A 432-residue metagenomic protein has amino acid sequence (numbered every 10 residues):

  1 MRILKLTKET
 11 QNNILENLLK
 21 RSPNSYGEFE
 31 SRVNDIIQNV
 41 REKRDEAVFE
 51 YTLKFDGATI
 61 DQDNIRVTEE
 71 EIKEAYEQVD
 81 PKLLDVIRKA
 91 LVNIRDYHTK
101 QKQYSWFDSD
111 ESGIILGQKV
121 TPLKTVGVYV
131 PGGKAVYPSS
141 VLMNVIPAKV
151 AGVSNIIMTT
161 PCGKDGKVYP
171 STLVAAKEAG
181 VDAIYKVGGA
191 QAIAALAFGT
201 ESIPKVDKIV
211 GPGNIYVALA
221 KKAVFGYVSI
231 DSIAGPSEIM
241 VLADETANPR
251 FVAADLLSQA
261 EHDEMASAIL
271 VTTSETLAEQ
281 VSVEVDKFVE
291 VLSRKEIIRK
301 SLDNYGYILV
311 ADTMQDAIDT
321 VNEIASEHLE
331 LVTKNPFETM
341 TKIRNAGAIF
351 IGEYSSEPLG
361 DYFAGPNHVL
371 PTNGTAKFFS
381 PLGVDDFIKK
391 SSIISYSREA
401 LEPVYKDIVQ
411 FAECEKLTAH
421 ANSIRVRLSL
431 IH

Functional and structural regions predicted by a protein language model:
M1-K124: N-terminal Rossmann-like NAD(P)+-binding subdomain of aldehyde/semialdehyde dehydrogenases
R2-E9, A183-G188, I308-T313: Short acidic-hydrophobic, aromatic-tinged amphipathic segments that line or gate anion-handling sites
Q103-D108, A266-V271, V291-L302, V332-T333 (+2 more regions): Flexible, glycine/charged-enriched surface loops at secondary-structure junctions
D108-V174: Conserved small-residue-rich beta-alpha loop and adjacent elements that most often cradle the phosphate/pyrophosphate
V181-S258, H262-S267: Conserved NAD(P)+-binding/catalytic subdomain of aldehyde/semialdehyde dehydrogenases
H262, L270-A346: A glycine- and small/hydrophobic-rich beta-loop-beta segment that serves as a flexible "lid/hinge" or phosphate-binding
E323-I431: C-terminal core of ALDH-fold dehydrogenases
